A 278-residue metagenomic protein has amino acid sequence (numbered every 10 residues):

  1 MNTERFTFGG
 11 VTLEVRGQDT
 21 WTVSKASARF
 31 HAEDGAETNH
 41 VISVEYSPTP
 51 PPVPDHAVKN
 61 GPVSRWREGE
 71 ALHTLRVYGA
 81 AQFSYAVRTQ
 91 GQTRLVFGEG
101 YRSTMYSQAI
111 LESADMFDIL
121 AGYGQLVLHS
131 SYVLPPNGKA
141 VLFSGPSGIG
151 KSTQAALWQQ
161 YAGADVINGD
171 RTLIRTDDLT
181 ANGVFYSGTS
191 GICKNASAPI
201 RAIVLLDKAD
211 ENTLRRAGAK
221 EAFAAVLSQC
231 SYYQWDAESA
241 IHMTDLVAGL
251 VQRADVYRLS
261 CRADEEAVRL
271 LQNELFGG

Functional and structural regions predicted by a protein language model:
M1-S147, L157-D165, T172-G278: A noncatalytic interaction/capping subdomain that flanks phosphate/NTP-handling catalytic cores
K151: Conserved lysine of the Walker
Q154: Hydrophobic positions on the alpha1 helix immediately C-terminal to the Walker A/P-loop
